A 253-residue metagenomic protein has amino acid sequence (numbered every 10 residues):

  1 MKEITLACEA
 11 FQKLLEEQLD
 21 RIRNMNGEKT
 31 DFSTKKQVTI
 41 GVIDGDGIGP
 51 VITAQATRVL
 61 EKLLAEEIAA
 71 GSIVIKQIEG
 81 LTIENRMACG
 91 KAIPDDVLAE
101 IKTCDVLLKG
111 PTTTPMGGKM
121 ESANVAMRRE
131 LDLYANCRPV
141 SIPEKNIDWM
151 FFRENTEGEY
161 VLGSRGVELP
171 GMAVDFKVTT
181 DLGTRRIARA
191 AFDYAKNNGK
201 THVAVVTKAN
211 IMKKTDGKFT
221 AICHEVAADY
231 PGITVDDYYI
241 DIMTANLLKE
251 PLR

Functional and structural regions predicted by a protein language model:
K2-K76: N-terminal phosphate-binding or glycine-rich loops at protein starts, especially the Walker A/P-loop of NTPases
K35, G41-T57, L63, L169-D241: Glycine-rich phosphate/diphosphate-binding loop of Rossmann-like nucleotide-binding domains
K35-T39, A70-G71, K102-C104, D132-L133 (+4 more regions): Short coil/turn connectors at secondary-structure junctions
A69-P94, A245-L247: N-terminal beta-loop-helix "entrance" segment that forms/cooperates in small-molecule cofactor or anionic ligand
K76-G80, P139-V140, V206, Y238-I240: Conserved beta-strand termini and adjacent loop/short-helix elements that scaffold enzyme active sites in alpha/beta
N85-K177: N-terminal glycine-rich phosphate/adenylate-binding segment common to multiple enzyme folds
A88-C89, K213-C223, L248-R253: Short glycine/threonine-rich loop-to-helix capping motif typified by GTGT followed within a few residues by an Asp-Pro
L98-P115, I233-R253: Glycine-rich phosphate-binding loop
